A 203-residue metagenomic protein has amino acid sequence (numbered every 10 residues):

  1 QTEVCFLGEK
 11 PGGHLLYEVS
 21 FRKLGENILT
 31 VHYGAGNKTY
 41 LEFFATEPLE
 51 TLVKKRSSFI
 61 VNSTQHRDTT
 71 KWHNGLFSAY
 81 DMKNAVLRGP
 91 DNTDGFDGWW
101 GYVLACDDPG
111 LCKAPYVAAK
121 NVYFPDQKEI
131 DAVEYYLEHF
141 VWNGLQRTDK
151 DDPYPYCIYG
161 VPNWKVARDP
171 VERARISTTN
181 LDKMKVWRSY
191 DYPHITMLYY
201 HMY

Functional and structural regions predicted by a protein language model:
T2-F59: Extended acidic/polar, glycine-enriched regions that form or flank non-catalytic beta-rich accessory modules
I60-Y203: Catalytic cores of extracellular degradative/oxidative enzymes
